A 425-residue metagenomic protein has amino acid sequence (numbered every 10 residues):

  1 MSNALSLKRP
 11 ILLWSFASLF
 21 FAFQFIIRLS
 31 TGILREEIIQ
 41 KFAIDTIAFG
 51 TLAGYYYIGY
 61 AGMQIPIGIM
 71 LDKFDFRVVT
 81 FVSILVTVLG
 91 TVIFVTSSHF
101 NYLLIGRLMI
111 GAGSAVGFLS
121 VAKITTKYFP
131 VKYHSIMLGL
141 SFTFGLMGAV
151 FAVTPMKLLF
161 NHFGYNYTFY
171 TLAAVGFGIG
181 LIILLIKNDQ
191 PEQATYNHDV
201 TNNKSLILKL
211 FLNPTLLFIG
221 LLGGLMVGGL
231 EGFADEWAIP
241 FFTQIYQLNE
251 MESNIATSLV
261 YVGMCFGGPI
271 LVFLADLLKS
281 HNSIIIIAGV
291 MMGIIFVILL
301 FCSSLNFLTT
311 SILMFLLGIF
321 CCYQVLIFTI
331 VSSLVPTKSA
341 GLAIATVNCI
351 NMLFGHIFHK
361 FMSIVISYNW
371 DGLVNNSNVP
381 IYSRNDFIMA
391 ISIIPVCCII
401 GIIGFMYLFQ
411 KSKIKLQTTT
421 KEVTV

Functional and structural regions predicted by a protein language model:
S2-L7, Q190-G220, E422-V425: Juxtamembrane intracellular "pre-TM" segments in multi-pass secondary transporters
T31-I33, P214-L271, G355-S363: Extracytoplasmic gate region of multi-pass secondary transporters
A43, D75, T96-Y102, P130 (+1 more regions): Helix-breaking motifs and short loop linkers at transmembrane-helix boundaries and internal kinks in secondary membrane
G62-N101: Conserved MFS/SLC helix-loop-helix module at the cytosolic interface between two early adjacent transmembrane helices
K73-S83, D276-V290: Cytoplasmic membrane-interface "Motif A"-like loop-to-helix N-cap segments of 12-TM Major Facilitator Superfamily
G90, N101-M109, L308-L316: Paired small-residue
G106-F144: Cytoplasmic helix-loop-helix junction between adjacent transmembrane helices in 12-TM secondary transporters
L140-D189: Helix-loop-helix hairpin linking two adjacent transmembrane segments in secondary transporters
